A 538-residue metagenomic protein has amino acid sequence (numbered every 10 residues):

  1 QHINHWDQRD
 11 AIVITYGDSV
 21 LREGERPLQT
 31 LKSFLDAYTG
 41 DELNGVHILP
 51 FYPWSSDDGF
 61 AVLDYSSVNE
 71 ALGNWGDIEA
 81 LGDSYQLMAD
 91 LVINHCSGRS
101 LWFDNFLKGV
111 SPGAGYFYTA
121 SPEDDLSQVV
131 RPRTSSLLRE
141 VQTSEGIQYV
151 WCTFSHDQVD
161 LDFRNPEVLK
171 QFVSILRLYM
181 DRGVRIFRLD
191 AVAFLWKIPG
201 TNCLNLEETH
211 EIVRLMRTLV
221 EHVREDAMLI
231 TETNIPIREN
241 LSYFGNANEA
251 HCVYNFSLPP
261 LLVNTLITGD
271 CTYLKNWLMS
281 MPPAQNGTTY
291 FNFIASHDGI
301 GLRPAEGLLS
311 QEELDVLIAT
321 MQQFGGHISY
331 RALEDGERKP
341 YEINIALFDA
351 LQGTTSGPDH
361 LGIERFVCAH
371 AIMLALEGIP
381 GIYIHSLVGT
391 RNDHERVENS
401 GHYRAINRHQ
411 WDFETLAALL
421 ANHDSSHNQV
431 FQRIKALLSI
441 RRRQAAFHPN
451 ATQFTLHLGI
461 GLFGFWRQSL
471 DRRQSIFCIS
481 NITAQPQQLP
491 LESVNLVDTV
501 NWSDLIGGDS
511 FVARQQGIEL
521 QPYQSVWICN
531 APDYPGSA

Functional and structural regions predicted by a protein language model:
Q1-A538: Active-site and adjacent substrate-binding regions of carbohydrate-active enzymes
